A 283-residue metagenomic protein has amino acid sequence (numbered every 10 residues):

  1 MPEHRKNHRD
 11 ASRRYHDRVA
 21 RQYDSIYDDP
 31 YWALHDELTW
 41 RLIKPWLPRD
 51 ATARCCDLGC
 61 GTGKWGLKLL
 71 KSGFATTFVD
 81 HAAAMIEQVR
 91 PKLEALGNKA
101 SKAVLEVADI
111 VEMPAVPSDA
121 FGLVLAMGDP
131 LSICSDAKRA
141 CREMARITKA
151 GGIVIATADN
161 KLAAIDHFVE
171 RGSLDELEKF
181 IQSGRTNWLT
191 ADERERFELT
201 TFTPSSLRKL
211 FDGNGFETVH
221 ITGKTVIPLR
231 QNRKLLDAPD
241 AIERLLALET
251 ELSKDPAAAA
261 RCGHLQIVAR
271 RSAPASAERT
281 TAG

Functional and structural regions predicted by a protein language model:
P2-D50, K64, K68, Q88: Conserved class I S-adenosyl-L-methionine
C56, T62-E112: Class I SAM-dependent methyltransferase SAM/SAH-binding core
P114-L123: A short acidic, Gly/Pro-enriched loop at the edge of an enzyme's catalytic core that lines a small-molecule cofactor
G122-D136: A short SAM/SAH-binding and catalytic strip from SAM-dependent methyltransferases
K138-I153: A short glycine-rich, Lys/Arg-flanked "PGG" loop and its adjoining helix->strand segment in the class I
I153-G184: Conserved class I S-adenosyl-L-methionine
A191-S206: Acceptor-substrate binding/catalytic loop of class I
K209, V219-G283: A C-terminal cap/extension of S-adenosyl-L-methionine-dependent methyltransferases that defines the acceptor-substrate
